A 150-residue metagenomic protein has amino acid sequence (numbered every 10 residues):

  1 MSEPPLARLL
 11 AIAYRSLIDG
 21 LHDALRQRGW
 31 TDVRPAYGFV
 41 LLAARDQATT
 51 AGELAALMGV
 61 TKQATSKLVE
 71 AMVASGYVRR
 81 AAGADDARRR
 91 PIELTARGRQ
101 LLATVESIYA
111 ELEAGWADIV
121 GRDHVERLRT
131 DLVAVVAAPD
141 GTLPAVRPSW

Functional and structural regions predicted by a protein language model:
M1, D123-W150: C-terminal regulatory/oligomerization modules of transcriptional regulators
M1-D32, W150: N-terminal leader segment of winged-helix/HTH proteins
L6, P35-Y37, R97, H124: N-terminal positioning helix adjacent to the helix-turn-helix/winged-helix DNA-binding module
S16, G20, F39-L42, Q100: Pre-recognition alpha-helix immediately N-terminal to the DNA-recognition helix within helix-turn-helix or winged-helix
G38-A43, S66-L68: Base-recognition residues in the alpha-helical recognition helix of bacterial helix-turn-helix
D46-T50: Short capping segments at the starts of secondary-structure elements
A56, E70-V133: Charged, amphipathic alpha-helical coiled-coil/dimerization segments
T61-A64: Helix-turn-helix DNA-binding motif, specifically the short coil turn and the N-cap/start of the second
